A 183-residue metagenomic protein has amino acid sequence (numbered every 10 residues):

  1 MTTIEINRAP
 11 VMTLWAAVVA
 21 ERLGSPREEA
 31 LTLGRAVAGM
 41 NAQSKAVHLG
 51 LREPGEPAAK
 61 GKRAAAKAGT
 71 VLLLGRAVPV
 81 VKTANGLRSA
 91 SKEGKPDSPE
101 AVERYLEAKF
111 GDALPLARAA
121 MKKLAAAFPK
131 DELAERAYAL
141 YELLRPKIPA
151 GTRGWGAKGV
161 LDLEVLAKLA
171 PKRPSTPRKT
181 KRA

Functional and structural regions predicted by a protein language model:
M1-A183: Solvent-exposed interaction surfaces and binding hotspots enriched for charged
